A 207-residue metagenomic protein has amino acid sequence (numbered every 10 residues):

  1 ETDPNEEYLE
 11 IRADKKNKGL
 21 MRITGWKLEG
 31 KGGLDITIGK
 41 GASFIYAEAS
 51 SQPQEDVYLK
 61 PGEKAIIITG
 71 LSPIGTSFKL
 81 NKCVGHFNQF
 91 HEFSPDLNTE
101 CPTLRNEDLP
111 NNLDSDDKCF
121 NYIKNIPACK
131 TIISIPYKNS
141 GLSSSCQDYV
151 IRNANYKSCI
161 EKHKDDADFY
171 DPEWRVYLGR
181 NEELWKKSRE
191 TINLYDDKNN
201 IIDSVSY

Functional and structural regions predicted by a protein language model:
E1-Y207: Activation on beta-sandwich/Ig-like modules and their edge loops
